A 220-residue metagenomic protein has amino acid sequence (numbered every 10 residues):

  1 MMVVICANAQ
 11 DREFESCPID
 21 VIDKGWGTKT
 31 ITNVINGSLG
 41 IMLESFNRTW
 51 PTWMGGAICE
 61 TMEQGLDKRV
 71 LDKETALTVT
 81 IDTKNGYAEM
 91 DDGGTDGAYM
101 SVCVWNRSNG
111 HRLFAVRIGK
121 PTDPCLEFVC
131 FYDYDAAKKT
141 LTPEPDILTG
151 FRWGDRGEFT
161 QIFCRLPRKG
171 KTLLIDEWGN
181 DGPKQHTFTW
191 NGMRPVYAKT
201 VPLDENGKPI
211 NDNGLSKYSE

Functional and structural regions predicted by a protein language model:
M1-E13: Bacterial Sec-dependent N-terminal signal peptides
Q10-W105: Terminal domain-start segments
D72, I81-D82, D123-L126, G179-G182: Short, solvent-exposed loop/turn segments at conserved positions within beta-propeller repeat blades
T78-G93, D133-P145, W190-R194: Surface-exposed loop/turn elements that mediate protein-protein interactions on large endomembrane-trafficking
K84-A88, G110-A115, K169-L174: Short, hydrophobic/aromatic-rich segments at coil-to-beta transitions
M90-G93, G119-C125, E177-G179: Short consensus segments that form the blades of beta-propeller domains, in both extracellular/periplasmic
S108-D146: Mid-length scaffold segments of soluble, non-membrane domains
T140-E220: Short aromatic loop motif centered on NTY/YTY
